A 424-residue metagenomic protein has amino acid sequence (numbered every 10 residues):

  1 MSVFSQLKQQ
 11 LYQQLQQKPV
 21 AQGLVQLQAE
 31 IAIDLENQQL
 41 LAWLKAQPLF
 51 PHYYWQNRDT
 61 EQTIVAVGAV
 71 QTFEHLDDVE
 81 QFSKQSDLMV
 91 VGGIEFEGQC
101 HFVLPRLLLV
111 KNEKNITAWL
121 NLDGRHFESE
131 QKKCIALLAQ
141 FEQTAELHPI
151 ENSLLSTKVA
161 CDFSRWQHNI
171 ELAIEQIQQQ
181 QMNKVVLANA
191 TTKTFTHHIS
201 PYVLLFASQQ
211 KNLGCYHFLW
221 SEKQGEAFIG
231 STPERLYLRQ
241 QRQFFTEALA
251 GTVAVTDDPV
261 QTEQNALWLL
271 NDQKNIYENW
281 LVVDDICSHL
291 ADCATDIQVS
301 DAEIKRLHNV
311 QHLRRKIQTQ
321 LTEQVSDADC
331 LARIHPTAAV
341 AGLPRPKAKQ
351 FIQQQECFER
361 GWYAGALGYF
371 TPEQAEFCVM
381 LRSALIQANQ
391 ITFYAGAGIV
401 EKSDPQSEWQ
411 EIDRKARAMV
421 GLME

Functional and structural regions predicted by a protein language model:
M1-N112, I116-T117: A generic N-terminal leader/anchor concept
S2-L35, T60-A66, K133-S164, N169-E171 (+3 more regions): Contiguous alpha-helical scaffold segments within structured protein domains that host functional hotspots
N57-T60, I64-T72, V103-L107, N189 (+2 more regions): An anion-binding catalytic pocket shared by soluble metabolic enzymes
T72-K193, E424: Non-catalytic accessory segments adjacent to catalytic cores
G92, L109, Q180, Y237 (+3 more regions): A residue-level signal for conserved active-site and pocket-lining positions in enzyme catalytic cores
G92-I94, V185, Y216-S221, R360-G368: A short glycine-rich, hydrophobically flanked beta-strand micro-motif that places a catalytic Asp/Glu for divalent metal
A190-T192, S221-F228, I286-C287, E303-V310 (+1 more regions): A glycine-rich phosphate-binding loop feature that marks nucleotide/adenosyl-phosphate handling sites
I317-E424: Conserved hydrophobic core element of enzyme catalytic domains
